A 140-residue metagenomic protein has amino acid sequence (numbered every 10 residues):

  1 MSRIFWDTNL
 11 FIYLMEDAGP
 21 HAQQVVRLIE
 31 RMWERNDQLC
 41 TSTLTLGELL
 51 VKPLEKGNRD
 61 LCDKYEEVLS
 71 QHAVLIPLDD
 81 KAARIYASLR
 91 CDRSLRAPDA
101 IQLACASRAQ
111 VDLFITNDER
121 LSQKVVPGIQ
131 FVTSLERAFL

Functional and structural regions predicted by a protein language model:
M1-T41, L54-K64, E119, F131-L140: Short, well-structured N-terminal submotif of metal-dependent ribonuclease cores
S2-R3, H72-L75, L103-L140: Acidic, PIN/NYN-like endoribonuclease modules and their adjacent C-terminal/linker elements
L10, T45, A82, I101-Q102 (+1 more regions): Alpha-helix capping/helix-boundary segments
M15, P53, R90, V125-V126: Short, flexible helix/strand-to-coil boundary loops that buttress conserved ligand/catalytic motifs in alpha/beta
D17, L44, Q71-D92: Acidic catalytic patch
S42, L78, P98, N117: Replace "coordinates the UDP/GDP/TDP-sugar" with "coordinates nucleotide-activated sugar donors
E67: An acidic/histidine-cluster motif and surrounding catalytic segment that typifies divalent-metal-assisted enzyme active
